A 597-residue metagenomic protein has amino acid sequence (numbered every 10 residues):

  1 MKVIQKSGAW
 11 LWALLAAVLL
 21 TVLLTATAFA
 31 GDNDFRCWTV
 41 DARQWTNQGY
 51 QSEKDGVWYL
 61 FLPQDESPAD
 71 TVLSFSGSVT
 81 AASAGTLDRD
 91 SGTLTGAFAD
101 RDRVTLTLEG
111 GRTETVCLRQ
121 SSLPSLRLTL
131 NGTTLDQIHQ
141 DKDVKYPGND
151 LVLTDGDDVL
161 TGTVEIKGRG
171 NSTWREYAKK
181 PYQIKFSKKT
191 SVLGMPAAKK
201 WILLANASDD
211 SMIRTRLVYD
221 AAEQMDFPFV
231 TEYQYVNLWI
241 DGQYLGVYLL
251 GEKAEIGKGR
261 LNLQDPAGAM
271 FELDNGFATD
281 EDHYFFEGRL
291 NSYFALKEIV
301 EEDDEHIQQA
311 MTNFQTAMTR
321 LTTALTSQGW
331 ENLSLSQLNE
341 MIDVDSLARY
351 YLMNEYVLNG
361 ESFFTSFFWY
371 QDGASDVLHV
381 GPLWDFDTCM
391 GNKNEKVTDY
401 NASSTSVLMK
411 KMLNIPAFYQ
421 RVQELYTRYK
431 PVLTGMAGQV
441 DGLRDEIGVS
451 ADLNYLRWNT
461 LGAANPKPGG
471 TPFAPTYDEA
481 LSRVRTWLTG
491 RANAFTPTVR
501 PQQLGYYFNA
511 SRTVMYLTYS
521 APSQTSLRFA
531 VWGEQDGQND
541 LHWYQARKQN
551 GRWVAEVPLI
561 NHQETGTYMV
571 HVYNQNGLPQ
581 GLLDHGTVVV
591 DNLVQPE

Functional and structural regions predicted by a protein language model:
L23-D32: Sec-dependent signal peptide cleavage junction
G31-F98, G111-C117: Predominantly extracytoplasmic/ectodomain segments of secreted and cell-surface proteins
D88-D90, H542, K548-P558, E564: Aromatic sugar-binding surface patches on proteins that engage polysaccharides or sugar-phosphate polymers
T93-D102, L559-T565: Surface-exposed, short loops/turns at beta-strand junctions within beta-sandwich domains
T107, A530, M569-Y573: Extracellular recognition modules
T173, Y177, I299-F364, F368-Q503: Middle-to-C-terminal accessory/interaction subdomains
K185-S191, A205, F227-T231, Q243-L352 (+1 more regions): Internal "kinase-insert"/substrate-recognition segments embedded within catalytic cores of ATP-dependent enzymes
Q575-P579: Short, solvent-exposed loop/turn segments at the edges of extracellular beta-sandwich modules
